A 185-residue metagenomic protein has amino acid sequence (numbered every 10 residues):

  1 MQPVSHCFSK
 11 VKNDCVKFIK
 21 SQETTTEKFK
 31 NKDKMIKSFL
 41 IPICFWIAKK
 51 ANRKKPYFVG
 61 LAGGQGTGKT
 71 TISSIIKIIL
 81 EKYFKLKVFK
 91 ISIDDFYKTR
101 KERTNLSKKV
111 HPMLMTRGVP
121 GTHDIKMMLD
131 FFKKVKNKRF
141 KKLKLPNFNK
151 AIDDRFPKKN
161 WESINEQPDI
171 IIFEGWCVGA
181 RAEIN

Functional and structural regions predicted by a protein language model:
M1-S38: Charged, amphipathic alpha-helical linker segments immediately N-terminal to NTP-binding catalytic cores
E23-M35, F89-S92, F96-D153: Conserved nucleotide-sensing/catalytic segment adjacent to the nucleotide-binding pocket in NTP-handling enzymes
I41-N52: Pre-Walker A adenine-sensing motif
R53-V59: Pre-Walker A (Motif I) flank of P-loop NTPase domains
G64: P-loop (Walker A) phosphate-binding loop of NTP-binding proteins
T70: Walker A/P-loop
I78-F89: Post-Walker A helix-loop "phosphate-sensing" segment adjacent to the P-loop in P-loop NTPases
R155-N185: ATP-dependent NMP and nucleoside kinases share a basic, alpha-helical "lid"
